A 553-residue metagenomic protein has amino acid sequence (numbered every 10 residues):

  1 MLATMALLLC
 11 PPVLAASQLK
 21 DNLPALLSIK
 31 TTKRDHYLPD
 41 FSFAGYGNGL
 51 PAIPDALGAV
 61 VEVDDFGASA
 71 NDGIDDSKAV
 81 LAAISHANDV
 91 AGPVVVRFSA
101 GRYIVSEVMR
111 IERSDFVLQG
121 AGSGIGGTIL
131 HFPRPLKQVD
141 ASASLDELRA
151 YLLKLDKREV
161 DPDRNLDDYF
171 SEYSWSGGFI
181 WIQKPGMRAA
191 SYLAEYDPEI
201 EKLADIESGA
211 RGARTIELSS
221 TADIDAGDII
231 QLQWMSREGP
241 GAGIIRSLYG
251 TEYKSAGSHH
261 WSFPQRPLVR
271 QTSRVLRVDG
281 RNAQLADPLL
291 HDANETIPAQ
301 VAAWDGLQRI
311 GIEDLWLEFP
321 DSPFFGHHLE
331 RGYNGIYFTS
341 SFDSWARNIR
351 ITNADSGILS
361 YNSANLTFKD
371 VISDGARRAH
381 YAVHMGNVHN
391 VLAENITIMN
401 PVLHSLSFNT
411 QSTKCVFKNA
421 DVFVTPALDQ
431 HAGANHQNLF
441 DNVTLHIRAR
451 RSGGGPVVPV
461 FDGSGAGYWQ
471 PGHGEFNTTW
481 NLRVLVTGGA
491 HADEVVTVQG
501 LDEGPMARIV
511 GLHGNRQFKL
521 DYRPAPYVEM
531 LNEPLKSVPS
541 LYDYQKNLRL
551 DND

Functional and structural regions predicted by a protein language model:
T4, L8-S99, V105-F325, E503-D553: Extracellular "leader-to-stem" segments immediately downstream of a signal peptide or signal-anchor in secreted/lumenal
E62, R97, I104, R110 (+15 more regions): Extracellular beta-strand solenoid repeats
D75-A79, G101, R110, A222 (+9 more regions): Short, glycine/acidic-rich beta->alpha junctions
V108-E112, G126-V139, L153, S171-E172 (+10 more regions): Glycine-rich beta-solenoid repeat tracts in large extracellular/virion proteins
D115, Q308-F319, F342-N353, A364-R377 (+6 more regions): Right-handed parallel beta-helix
P267-R277, A283-P298, A302-E394, N400-S405: Beta-propeller domains
A420, D441-D553: Catalytic domains of carbohydrate-active enzymes that cleave complex glycans
